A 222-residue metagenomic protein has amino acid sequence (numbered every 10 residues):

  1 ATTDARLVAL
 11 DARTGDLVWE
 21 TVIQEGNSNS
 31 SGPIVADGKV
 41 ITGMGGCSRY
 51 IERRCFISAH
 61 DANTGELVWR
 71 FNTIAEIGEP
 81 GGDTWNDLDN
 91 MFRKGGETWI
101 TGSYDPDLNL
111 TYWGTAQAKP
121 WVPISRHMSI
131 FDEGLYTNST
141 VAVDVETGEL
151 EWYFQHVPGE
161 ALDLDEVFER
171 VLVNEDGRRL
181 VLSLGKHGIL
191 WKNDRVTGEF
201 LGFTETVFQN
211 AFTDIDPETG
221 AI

Functional and structural regions predicted by a protein language model:
A1-I222: Noncatalytic, solvent-exposed loop/strand surfaces of beta-propeller-type extracellular/periplasmic domains
